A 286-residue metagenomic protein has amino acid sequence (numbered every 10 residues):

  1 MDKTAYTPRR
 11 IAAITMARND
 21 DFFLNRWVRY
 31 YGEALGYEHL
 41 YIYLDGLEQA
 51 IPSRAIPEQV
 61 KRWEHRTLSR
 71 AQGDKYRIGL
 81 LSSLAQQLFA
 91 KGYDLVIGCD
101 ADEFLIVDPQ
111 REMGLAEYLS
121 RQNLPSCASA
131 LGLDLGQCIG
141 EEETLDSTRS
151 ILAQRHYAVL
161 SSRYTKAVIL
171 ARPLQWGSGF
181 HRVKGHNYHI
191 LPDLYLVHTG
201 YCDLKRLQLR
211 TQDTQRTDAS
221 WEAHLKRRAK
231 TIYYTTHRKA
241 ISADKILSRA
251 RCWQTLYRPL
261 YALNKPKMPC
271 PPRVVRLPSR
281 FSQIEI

Functional and structural regions predicted by a protein language model:
M1-R29: N-proximal low-complexity "stem/linker" segments adjacent to membrane-targeting elements
R10, E38-H39: Residues at the starts of beta-strands that form the adenosine-phosphate
T15-D20, G46-L47, E103-L105, G132-D134 (+1 more regions): Short, flexible loop/turn elements at secondary-structure junctions
R29-E38: Short, acidic, metal-binding catalytic loop of nucleotide-sugar glycosyltransferases
Y37, Y93, N123-C127: Short, high-confidence coil segments that cap the C-terminus of an alpha-helix and link into the following beta-strand
Y41-L44: Short internal beta-strands
E48-C99, I106-V107: Active-site-proximal specificity loops/subdomain of glycosyltransferases
I78-G79, V107-I286: Catalytic-site signature of metal-activated, phosphate-bearing donor transferases, centered on the GT-A/GT-A-like
